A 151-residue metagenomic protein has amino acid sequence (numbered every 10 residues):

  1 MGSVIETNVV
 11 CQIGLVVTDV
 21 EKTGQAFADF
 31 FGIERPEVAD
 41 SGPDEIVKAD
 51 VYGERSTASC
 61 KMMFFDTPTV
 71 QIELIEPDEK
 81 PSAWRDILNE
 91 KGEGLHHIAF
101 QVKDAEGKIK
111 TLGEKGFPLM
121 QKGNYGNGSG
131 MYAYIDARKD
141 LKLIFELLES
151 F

Functional and structural regions predicted by a protein language model:
S3-T7, E90-G92: Short, flexible turn/loop "capping" segments at secondary-structure junctions
I5-N8, V16-P68, G107-A133, K139: Core segments of cupin and vicinal oxygen chelate
V9-I13, G94-H96: Short amphipathic alpha-helical segments
G14-L15, E73-P77, A99, T111 (+3 more regions): A structural feature that tracks compact, well-ordered secondary-structure segments with a strong bias toward
K61-I87: Helix-adjacent hinge/juxtasegments
P77-K80, W84-K110: Long, charged/polar, surface-exposed segments that mediate recognition or autoinhibition
S82-A83, K139-I144: Short, charged/polar, Gly/Pro-enriched secondary-structure boundary elements
